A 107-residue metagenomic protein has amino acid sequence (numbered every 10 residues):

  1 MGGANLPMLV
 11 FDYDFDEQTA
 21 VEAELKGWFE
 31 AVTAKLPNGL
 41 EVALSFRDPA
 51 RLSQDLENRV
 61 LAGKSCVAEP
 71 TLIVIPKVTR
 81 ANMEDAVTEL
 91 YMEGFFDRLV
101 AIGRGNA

Functional and structural regions predicted by a protein language model:
M1-F95: Short helix/strand-capping turn motifs
Y91-A107: Amphipathic alpha-helical binding modules
